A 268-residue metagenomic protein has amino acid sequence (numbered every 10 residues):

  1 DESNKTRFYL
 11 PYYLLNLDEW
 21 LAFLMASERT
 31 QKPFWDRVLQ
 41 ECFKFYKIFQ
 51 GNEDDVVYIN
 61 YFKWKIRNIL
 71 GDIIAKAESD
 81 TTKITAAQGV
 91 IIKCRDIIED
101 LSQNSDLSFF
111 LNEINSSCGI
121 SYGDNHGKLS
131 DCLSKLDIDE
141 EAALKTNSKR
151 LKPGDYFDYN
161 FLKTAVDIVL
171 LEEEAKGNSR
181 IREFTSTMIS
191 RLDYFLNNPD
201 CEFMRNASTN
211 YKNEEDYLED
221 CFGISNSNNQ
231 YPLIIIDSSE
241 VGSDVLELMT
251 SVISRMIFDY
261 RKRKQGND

Functional and structural regions predicted by a protein language model:
D1-S3: AAA+/P-loop NTPase substrate/partner-engagement loops
K5-D268: P-loop NTPase motor domains
